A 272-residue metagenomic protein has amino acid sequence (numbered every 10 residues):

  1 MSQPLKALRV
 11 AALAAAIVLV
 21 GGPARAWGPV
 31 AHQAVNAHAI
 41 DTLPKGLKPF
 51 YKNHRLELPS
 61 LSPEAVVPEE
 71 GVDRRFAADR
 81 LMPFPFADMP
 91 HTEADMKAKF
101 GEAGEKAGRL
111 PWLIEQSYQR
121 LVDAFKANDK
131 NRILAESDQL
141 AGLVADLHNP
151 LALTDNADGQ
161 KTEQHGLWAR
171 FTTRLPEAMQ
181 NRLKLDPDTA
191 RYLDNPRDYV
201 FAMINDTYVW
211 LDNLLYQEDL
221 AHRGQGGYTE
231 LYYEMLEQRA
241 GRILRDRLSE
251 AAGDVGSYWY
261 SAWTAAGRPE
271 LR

Functional and structural regions predicted by a protein language model:
M1-S2, G21-P23: Compositionally biased, intrinsically disordered low-complexity regions used as flexible
S2-A12: Bacterial N-terminal signal peptides that target proteins for export
A7, N36, H148, A152: Alpha-helical and His/Cys-centered functional microenvironments
L8, A31, A141, A145-L147: Residue-level micro-sites within transmembrane alpha helices that shape and flank functional polar/acidic positions
V10-V20: Bacterial N-terminal signal peptides
R25-Q139, D155-S249, G253-R272: N-terminal, motif-rich segments that launch catalysis or mediate targeting to/interaction with membranes, typified by
V144-G159: Catalytic Zn2+-binding segment of zinc metalloproteases
